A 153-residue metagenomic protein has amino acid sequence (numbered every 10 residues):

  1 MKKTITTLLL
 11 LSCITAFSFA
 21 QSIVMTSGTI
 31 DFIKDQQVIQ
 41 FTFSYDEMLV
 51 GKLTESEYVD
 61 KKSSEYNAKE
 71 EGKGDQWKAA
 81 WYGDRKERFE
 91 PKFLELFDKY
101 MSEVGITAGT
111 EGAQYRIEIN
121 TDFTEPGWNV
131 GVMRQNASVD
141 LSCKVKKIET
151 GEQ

Functional and structural regions predicted by a protein language model:
M1-M25: Bacterial Sec-dependent N-terminal signal peptides
T4, C13, D35, D46-M48 (+2 more regions): Generic structural motif
I5, V59, Q135-A137: Glycine-rich, phosphate-binding/catalytic loops in enzymes
A20-E87, P91: A structural "domain/chain start" motif
S22-M25, V104-Q153: Surface-exposed short loop/turn segments
L94-S102: Sec-exported extracytoplasmic/periplasmic mature domains
